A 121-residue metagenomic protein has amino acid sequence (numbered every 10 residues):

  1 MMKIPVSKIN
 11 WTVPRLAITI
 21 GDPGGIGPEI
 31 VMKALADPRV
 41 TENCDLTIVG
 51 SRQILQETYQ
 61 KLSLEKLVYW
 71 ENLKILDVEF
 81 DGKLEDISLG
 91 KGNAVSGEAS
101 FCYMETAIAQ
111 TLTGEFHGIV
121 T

Functional and structural regions predicted by a protein language model:
M1-T121: Contiguous, glycine/small-aliphatic-enriched amphipathic segments in soluble metabolic enzymes
